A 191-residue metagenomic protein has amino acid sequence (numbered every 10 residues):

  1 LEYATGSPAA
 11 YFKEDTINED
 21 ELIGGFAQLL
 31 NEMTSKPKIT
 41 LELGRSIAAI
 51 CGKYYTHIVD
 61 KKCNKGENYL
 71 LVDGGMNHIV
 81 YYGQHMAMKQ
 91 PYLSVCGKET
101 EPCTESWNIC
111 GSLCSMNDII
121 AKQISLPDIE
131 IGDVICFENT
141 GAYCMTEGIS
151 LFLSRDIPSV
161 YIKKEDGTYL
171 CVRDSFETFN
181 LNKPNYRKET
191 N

Functional and structural regions predicted by a protein language model:
L1-A10, L41-S46: Glycine-rich beta-strand-to-loop/alpha-helix junction loops that act as flexible
T5-E19, I23: A conserved active-site cap/scaffold subdomain adjacent to cofactor or substrate pockets
I23-T34: Alpha-helix-loop-beta-strand connector modules within alpha/beta enzyme cores
K36-N191: Charged (often Lys/Glu-rich) extended helix/loop segments that serve as interaction or gating elements
